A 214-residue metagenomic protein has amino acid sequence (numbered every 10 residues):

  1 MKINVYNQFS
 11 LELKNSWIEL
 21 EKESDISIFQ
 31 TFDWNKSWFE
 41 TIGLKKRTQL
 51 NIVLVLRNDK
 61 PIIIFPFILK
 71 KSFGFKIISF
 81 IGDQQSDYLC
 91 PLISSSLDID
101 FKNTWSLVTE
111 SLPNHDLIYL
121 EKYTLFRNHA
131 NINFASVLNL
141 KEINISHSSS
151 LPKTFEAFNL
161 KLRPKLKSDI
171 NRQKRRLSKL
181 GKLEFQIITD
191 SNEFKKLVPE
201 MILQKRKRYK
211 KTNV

Functional and structural regions predicted by a protein language model:
M1-V214: N-acyltransferase acceptor-side catalytic subdomain
